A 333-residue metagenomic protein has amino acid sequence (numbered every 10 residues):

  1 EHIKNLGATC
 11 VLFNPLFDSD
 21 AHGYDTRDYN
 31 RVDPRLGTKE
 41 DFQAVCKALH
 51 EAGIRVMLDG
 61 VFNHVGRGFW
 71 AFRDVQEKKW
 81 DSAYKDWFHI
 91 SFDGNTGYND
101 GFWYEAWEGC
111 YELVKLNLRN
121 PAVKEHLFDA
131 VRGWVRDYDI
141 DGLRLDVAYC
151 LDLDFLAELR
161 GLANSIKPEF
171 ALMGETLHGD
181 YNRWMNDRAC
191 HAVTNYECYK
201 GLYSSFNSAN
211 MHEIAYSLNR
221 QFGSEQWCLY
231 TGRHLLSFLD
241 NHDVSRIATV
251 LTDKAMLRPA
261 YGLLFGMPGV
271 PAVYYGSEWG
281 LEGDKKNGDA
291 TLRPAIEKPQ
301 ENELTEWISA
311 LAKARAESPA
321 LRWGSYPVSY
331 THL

Functional and structural regions predicted by a protein language model:
H2-T9, L16-D137, L159-S165, N182-R183: Substrate-binding/active-site clefts of carbohydrate-active enzymes
I3, Y29, L49, D59 (+7 more regions): Conserved, mostly hydrophobic/aromatic
A8-T9, A52-I54, D139-D141, P168-F170 (+2 more regions): Short, well-ordered coil/turn segments that N-cap beta-strands
V11-F13, V56-L58, L143, L172-G174 (+2 more regions): Hydrophobic faces of well-ordered beta-strands that scaffold small-molecule active sites in alpha/beta enzyme cores
C46, H50-A52, Q76, R136 (+4 more regions): Active-site-proximal helices and loops of the catalytic beta/alpha 8
T231-L251: Active-site clefts of carbohydrate-active enzymes
G269-L281: Substrate-binding cleft of secreted/luminal carbohydrate-active enzymes
T331-H332: Conserved small/polar residues in nucleotide/adenosyl-binding loops
